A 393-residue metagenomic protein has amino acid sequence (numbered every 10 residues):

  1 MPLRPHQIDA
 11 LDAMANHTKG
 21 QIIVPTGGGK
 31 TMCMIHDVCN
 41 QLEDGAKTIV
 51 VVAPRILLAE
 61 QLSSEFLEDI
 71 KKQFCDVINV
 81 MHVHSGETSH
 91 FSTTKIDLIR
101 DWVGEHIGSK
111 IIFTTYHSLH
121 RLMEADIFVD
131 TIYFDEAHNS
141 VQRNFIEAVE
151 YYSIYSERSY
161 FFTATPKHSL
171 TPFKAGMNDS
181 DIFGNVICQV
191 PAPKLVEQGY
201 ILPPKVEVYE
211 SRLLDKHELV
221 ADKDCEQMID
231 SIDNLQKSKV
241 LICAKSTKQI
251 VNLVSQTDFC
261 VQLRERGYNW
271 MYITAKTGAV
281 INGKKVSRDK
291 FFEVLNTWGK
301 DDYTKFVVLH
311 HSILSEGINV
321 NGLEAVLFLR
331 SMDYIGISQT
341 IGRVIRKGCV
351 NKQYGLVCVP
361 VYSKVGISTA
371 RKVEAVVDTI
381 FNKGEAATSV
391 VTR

Functional and structural regions predicted by a protein language model:
M1-T18: N-terminal pre-P-loop "Q-motif" helix
H17-D37: Walker A/P-loop
M32-C33, A46-I70, K245-V251: Conserved Walker A/P-loop ATP-binding site and its immediately adjacent core in helicase/helicase-like ATPase domains
L57-T93: Conserved helix-turn-beta segment of the N-terminal RecA-like "Helicase ATP-binding" lobe in SF1/SF2 helicases
I99-A148, H310-S312: Conserved RecA-like ASCE ATPase "motif II neighborhood" in helicase/translocase motors
N139, A275-S389: Conserved RecA-like P-loop NTPase helicase motor core
N139-I201: Post-DEXD/H (motif II) to motif III coupling segment of the RecA-like Helicase ATP-binding lobe
G184-V251, Q256-T257: Conserved interdomain linker/interface between the two RecA-like ATPase lobes of SF2 helicase motors
